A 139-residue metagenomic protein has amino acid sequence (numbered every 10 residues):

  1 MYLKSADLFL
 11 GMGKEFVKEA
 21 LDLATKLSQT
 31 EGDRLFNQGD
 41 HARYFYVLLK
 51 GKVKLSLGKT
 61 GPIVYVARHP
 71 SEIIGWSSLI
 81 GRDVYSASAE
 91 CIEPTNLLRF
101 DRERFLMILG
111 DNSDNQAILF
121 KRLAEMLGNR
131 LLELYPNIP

Functional and structural regions predicted by a protein language model:
M1-K26, T30: Cyclic nucleotide-binding regulatory module and flanking cytosolic helices
L8, D33-E93: Cyclic nucleotide-binding regulatory domains
V17, Y85, E103-P139: A small-molecule sensor/coupling module
L23, V47, R99: Conserved catalytic core of Hanks-type protein kinase domains
L27-Q29, A67-R68, F100: Hydrophobic residues at beta-strand termini and immediately following loops that shape nucleotide-binding pockets
L57-K59, S78, D101, L109-N112: Short, flexible helix/strand-to-coil boundary loops that buttress conserved ligand/catalytic motifs in alpha/beta
T95-R104: A short hydrophobic beta-strand segment most commonly corresponding to one strand of the jelly-roll/cupin
